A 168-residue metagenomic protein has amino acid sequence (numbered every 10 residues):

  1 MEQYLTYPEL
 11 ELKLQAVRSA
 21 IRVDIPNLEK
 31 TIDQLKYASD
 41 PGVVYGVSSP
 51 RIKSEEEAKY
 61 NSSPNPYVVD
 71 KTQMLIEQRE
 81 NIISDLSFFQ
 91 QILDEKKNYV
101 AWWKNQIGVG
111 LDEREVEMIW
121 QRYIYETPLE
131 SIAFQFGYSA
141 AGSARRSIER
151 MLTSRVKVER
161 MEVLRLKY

Functional and structural regions predicted by a protein language model:
M1-Q106, R160-Y168: N-terminal interaction/assembly modules
G46, Q91, E117, A140-A141: Coiled-coil-like amphipathic alpha-helices with heptad-repeat character
Q106-V109, Y138: General structural signal for alpha-helix termini and helix-helix connectors
G108-V116: Short helix-coil-helix linker/hinge
R122-I124: Short amphipathic helical patch at the helix-1/turn junction of helix-turn-helix
E126-A141: Helix-turn-helix DNA-binding module
G137-R160: DNA-recognition helix of helix-turn-helix
